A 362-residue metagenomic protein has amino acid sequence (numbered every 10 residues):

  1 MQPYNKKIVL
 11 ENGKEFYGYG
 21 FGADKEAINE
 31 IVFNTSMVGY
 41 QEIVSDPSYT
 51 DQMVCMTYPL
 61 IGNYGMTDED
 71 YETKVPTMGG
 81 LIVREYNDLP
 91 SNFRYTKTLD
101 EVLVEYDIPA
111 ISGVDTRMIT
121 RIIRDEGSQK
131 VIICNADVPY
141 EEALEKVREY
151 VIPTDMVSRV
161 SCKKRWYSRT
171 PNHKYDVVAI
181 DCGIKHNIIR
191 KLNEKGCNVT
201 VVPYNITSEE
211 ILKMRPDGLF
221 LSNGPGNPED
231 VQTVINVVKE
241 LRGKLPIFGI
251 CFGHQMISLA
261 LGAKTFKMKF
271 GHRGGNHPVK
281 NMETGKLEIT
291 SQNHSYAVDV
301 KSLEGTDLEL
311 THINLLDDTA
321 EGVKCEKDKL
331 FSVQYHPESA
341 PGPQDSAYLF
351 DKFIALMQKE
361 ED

Functional and structural regions predicted by a protein language model:
M1-E209, K213-M214, P228, A340 (+1 more regions): RNA-binding accessory domains that recognize and position tRNA/RNA substrates
P109, D176, P246-F248, K264 (+1 more regions): Proline-centered loop/turn at the N-terminus of a beta-strand
D115, C251, H294, H336: Active-site glycine-centered loops adjacent to acidic/histidine catalytic or metal-binding residues that shape
P171-V177, T284-L287, C325-L330: Beta-strand-turn-beta hairpins that frame and shape the catalytic cleft of phosphate-ester-processing enzymes
D176-D181, T290-S291, F331-Y335: Active-site-proximal beta-strand elements of phosphoester/diester hydrolases
D217-G218, S222-I289, S295-A297, G342-E360: Cysteine-nucleophile active-site neighborhood
K286-D328: Catalytic beta-strand/loop cores that center a nucleophilic Ser/Cys/Thr and support acyl-enzyme chemistry
